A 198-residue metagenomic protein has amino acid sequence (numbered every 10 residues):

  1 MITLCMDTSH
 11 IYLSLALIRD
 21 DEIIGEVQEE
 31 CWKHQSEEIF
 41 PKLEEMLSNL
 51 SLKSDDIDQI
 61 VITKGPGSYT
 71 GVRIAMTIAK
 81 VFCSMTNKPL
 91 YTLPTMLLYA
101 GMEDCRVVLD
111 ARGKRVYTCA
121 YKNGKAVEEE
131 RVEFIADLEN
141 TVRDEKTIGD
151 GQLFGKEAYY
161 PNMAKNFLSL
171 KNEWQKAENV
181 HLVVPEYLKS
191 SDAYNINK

Functional and structural regions predicted by a protein language model:
M1-E22, H34-E37, Y91-K198: Oxyanion-binding and handling regions
W32-S48: N-terminal phosphate-binding loop and adjacent alpha-helix
L43, I78-F82, A100: Buried hydrophobic packing segments
L43-Q59, T141-E145: Phosphate/pyrophosphate-binding loops at sites that engage ATP/ADP/AMP, CoA/4′-phosphopantetheine, polyphosphate
L50-D55, S84-L93: Phosphate-handling active-site elements
Q59-P89: DPxDG-like acidic metal-binding loop motif
